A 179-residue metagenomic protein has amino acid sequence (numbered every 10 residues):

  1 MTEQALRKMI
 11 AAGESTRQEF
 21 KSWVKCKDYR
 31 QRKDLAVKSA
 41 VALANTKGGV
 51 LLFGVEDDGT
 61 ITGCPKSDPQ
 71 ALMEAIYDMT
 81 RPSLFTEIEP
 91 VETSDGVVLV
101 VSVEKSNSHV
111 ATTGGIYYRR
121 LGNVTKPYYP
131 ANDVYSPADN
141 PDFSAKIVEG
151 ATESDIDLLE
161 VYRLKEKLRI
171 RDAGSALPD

Functional and structural regions predicted by a protein language model:
M1-D179: Conserved N-terminal catalytic/coupling substructures associated with nucleotide/phosphate chemistry
